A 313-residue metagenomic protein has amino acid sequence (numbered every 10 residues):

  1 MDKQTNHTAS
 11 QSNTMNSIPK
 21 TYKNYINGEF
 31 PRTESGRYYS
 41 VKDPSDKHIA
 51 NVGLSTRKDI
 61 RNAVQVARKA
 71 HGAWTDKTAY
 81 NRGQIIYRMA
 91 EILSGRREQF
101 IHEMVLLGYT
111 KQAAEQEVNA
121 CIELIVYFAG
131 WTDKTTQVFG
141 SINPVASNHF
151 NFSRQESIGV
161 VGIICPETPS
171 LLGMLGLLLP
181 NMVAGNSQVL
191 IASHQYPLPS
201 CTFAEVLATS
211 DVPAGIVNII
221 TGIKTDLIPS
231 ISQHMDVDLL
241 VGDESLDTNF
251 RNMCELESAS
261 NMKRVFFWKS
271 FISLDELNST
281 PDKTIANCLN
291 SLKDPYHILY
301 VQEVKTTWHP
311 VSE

Functional and structural regions predicted by a protein language model:
D2-S147, P180: N-terminal Rossmann-like NAD(P)+-binding subdomain of aldehyde/semialdehyde dehydrogenases
N24-I26, S40, V52-R61, L172 (+1 more regions): Histidine- and aromatic-rich ligand-binding microenvironments
P44, G130-P213: Conserved small-residue-rich beta-alpha loop and adjacent elements that most often cradle the phosphate/pyrophosphate
D46-K47, R82, G185, V217 (+1 more regions): Residue-level signal for inorganic ion chemistry
S55, Q116-A120, H194-L198, G222-I223 (+1 more regions): Short beta->alpha linker loops
A90-I92, I122, A129, V206 (+3 more regions): Alpha-helical structural signal in soluble globular domains
G95, Q99, P169, Q195-L198 (+1 more regions): Short alpha-helical
V145, N151, Q155, V160-I164 (+1 more regions): Conserved NAD(P)+-binding/catalytic subdomain of aldehyde/semialdehyde dehydrogenases
